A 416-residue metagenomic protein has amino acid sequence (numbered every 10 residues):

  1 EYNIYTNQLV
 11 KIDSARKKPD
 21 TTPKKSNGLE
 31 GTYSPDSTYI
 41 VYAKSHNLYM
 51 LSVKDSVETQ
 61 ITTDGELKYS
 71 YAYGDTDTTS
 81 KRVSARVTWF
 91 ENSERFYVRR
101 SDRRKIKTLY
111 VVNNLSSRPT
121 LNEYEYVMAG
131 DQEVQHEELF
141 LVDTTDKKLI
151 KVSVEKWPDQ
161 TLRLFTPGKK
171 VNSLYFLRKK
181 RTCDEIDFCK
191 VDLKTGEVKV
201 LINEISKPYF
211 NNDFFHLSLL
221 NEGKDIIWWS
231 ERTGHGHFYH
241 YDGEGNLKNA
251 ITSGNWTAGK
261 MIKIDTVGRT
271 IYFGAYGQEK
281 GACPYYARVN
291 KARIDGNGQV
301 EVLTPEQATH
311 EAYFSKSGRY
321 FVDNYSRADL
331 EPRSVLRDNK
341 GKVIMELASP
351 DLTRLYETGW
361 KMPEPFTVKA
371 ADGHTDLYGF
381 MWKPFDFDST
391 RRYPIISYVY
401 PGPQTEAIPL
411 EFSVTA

Functional and structural regions predicted by a protein language model:
E1, T21-V41, M50, L67-F96 (+9 more regions): Conserved beta-propeller blade repeats
E1, T6-L9, A15, E58-V87 (+3 more regions): Predominantly five- to eight-bladed beta-propeller fold
I4-N7, V53-S56, D143-K147, L193-G196 (+3 more regions): Short loop/turn segments that connect beta-strands within beta-propeller blades
K11, V57-T62, I150-S153, E197-I202 (+3 more regions): Aromatic (tryptophan-biased) beta-strands that constitute blades/sheets of beta-rich domains
S45-Y49, K105-V111, H136-E138, C183-C189 (+3 more regions): Structural motif
R104-K107, K148-L149, P158-T161, R181-I186 (+10 more regions): Flexible loop/turn segments at secondary-structure boundaries
V171, L177, T309-A416: Serine-hydrolase catalytic core recognition
A275, Y285-R288, L410-E411: Beta-propeller blade termini and top-face loops
